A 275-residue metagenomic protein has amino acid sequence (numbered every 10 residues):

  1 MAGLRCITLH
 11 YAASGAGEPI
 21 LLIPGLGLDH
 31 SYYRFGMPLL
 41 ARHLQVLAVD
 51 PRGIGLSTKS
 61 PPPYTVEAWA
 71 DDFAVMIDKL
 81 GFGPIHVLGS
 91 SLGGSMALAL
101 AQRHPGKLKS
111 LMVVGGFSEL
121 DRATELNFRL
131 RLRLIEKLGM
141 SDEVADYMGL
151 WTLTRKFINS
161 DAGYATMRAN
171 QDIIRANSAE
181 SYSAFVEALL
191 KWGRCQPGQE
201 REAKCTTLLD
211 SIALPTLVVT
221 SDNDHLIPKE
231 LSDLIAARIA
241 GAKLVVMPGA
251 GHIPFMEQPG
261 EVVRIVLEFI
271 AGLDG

Functional and structural regions predicted by a protein language model:
I7-P62: Conserved HGGG/HGGXW glycine-rich cap/lid loop of the alpha/beta-hydrolase fold
E67-I85: Conserved acidic catalytic loop of the alpha/beta-hydrolase fold
G89, G93, A97: Gly/Ala-rich beta-loop-alpha elbow adjacent to hydrolase catalytic centers
Q102, K109-E143: Flexible "cap/lid" loop of the alpha/beta hydrolase fold
R122-T124, D142-A203, L208: Conserved alpha/beta-hydrolase catalytic His-Asp/Glu region
Q199, N223-I227: Acidic catalytic loop of the alpha/beta-hydrolase fold
I212, V218-T220: Short beta-strand/loop motif that positions the catalytic acidic residue of the alpha/beta-hydrolase fold
G241-G275: Catalytic active-site module of serine/aspartate enzymes centered on a nucleophile-bearing elbow/loop
